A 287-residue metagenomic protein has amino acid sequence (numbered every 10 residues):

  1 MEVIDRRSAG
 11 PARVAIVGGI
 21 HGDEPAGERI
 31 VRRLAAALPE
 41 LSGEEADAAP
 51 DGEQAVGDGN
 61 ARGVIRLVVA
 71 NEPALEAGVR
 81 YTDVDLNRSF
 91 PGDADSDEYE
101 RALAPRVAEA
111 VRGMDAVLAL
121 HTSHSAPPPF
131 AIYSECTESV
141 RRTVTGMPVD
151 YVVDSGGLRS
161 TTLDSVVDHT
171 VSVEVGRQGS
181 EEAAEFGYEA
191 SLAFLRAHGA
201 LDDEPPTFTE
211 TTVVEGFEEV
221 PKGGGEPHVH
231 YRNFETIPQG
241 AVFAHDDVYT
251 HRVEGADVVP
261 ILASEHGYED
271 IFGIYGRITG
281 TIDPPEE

Functional and structural regions predicted by a protein language model:
M1-E287: Structured catalytic-domain cores with a bias toward divalent-metal coordination
